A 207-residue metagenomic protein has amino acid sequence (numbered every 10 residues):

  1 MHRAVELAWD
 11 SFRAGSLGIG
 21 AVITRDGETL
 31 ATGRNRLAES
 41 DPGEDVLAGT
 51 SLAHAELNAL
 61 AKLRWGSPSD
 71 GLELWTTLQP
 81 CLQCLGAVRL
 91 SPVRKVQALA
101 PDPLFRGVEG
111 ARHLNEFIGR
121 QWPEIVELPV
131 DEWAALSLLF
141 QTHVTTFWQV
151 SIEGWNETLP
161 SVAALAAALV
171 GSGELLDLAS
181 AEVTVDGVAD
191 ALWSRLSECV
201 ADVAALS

Functional and structural regions predicted by a protein language model:
M1-S11, S91-S207: Zinc-dependent deaminase
A4, G20, V88: Residue-level signal for inorganic ion chemistry
R13-L17: A short helix-loop-beta-strand connector motif used in the catalytic cores of GNAT acetyltransferases and, in some
I19-G27, A31: Short beta-strand scaffold segments in enzyme catalytic cores
A31, A55-W65: Glycine/small-residue-rich phosphate/adenosyl-binding loop
R36-A55: A short, polar/charged loop-to-alpha-helix boundary motif
P68-L78: Immediate flanking context of iron-sulfur cluster ligation sites
T76-R94: Local cysteine-cluster metal-coordination motifs and their immediate loop/turn environment, predominantly Fe-S cluster
